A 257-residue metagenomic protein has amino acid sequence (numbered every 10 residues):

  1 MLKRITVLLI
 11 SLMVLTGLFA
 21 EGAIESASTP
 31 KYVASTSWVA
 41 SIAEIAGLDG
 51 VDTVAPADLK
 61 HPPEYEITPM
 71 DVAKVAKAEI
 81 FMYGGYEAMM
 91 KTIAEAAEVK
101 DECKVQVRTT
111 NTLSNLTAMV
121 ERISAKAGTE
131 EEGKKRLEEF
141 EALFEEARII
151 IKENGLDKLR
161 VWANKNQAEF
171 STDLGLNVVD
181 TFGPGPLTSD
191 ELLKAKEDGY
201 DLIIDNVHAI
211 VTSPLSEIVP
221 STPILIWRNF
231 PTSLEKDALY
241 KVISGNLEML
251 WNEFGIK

Functional and structural regions predicted by a protein language model:
M1-T29, K257: Short, low-complexity disordered leader/linker segments with a strong preference for bacterial N-terminal type II
P30-K31, S114-T117, E121, L202-K257: Structured C-terminal subdomain patch of bacterial secreted/periplasmic proteins
Y32-S35, V39-A43, E132-G183, L187 (+1 more regions): Basic- and aromatic-lined ligand-binding clefts that recognize polyanionic substrates
W38-A40, D58-L59, E87-K91, T110-L113 (+4 more regions): Solvent-exposed loop/turn segments at secondary-structure junctions within structured extracellular/periplasmic domains
A40-I45, A73-A76, T117-E121, A125 (+8 more regions): Solvent-exposed, polar/charged alpha-helical surfaces in well-ordered, non-transmembrane soluble domains, broadly
A46-D71, Q167-K194, R228-L239: Alpha-helical, coiled-coil/dimerization segments enriched in small aliphatic residues
D49-E130, V211-I224: Acidic/His-rich segments in extracytoplasmic proteins that coordinate ligands and/or metal ions
I80-G84, K134, D201-V207: Periplasmic-binding protein-like
